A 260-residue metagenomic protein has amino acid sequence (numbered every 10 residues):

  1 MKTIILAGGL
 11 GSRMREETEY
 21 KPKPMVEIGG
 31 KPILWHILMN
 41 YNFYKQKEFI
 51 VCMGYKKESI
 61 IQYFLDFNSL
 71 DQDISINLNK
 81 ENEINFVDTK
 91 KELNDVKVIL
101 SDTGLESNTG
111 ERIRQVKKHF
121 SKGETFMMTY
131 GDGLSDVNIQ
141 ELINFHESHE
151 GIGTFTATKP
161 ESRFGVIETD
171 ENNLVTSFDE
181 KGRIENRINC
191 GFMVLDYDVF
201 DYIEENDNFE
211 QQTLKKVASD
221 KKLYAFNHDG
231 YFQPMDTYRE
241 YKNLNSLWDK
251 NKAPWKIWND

Functional and structural regions predicted by a protein language model:
M1, K47, K122-T125, K221: Short coil/turn segments at beta-strand junctions that form active-site/ligand-binding loops
M1-S69, L100: N-terminal glycine-rich phosphate-binding loop and ensuing alpha1 helix
T3-I5, V51, M128, G153-T156 (+1 more regions): Structural beta-sheet core signal
M25, V166-T169, L214, A225: A structural signal for short hydrophobic beta-strand segments in well-ordered beta-sheet cores
I33-H36, R112-Q115, T213: Well-ordered alpha-helical segments embedded in enzymatic catalytic cores
S59-D170: Conserved beta-loop-beta/alpha segment of the NTase-like Rossmann-fold superfamily that binds/positions NTPs
E124-M127, L134-S135, I139-E147, T158-S162 (+1 more regions): Catalytic-core segments of class I nucleotidyltransferases/pyrophosphorylases that form NMP-activated intermediates
